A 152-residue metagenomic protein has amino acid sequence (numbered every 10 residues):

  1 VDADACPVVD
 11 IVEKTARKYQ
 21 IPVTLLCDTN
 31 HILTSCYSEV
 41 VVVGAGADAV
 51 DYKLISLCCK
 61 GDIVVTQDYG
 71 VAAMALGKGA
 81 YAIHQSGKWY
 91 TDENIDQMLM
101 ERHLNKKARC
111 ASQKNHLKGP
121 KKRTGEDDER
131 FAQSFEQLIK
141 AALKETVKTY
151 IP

Functional and structural regions predicted by a protein language model:
V1-P152: Nuclease catalytic cores that cleave nucleic-acid phosphodiester bonds, predominantly acidic two-metal-ion
